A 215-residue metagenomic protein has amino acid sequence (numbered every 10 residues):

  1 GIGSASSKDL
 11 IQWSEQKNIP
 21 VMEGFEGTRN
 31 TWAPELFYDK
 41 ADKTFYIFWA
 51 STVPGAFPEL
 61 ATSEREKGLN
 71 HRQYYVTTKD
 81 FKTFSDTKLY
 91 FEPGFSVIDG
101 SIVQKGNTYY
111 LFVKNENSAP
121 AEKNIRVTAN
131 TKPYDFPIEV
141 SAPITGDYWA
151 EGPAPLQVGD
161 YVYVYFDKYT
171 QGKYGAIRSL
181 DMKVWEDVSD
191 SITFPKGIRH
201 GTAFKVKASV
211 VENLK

Functional and structural regions predicted by a protein language model:
G1-K215: Carbohydrate-active catalytic/glycan-binding domains of CAZyme proteins, especially the secreted or lumenal ectodomains
